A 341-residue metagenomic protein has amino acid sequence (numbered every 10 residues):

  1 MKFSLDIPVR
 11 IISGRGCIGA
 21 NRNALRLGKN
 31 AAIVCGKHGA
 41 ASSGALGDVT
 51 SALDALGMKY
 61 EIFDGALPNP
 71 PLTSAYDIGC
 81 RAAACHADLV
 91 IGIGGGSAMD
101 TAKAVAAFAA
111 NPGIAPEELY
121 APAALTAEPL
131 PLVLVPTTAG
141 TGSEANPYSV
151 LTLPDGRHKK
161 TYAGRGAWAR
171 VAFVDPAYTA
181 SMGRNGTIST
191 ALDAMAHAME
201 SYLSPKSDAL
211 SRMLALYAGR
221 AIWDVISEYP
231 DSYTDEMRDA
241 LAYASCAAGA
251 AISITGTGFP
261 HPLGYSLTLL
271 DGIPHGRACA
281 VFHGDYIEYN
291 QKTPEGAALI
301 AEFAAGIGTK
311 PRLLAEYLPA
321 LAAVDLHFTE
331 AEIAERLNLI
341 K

Functional and structural regions predicted by a protein language model:
M1-L89: ATP/NTP phosphate-donor binding region
I18-N21, A41-A45, L72, S97-A102 (+2 more regions): Short glycine/serine/threonine-rich phosphate/pyrophosphate-binding segments that cradle anionic phosphate groups
R22, T50, E61, Y76-G79 (+12 more regions): Predominant activation on well-ordered alpha-helical scaffold segments within soluble catalytic domains
T73-P176: Glycine/threonine-rich beta-strand-loop-alpha-helix active-site module that forms ligand/phosphate-binding
G140, C246-P274: Glycine-rich phosphate/pyrophosphate-binding beta-alpha loops
Y148-T255, E335: Carboxylate- and glycine-rich phosphate/diphosphate-binding segment that chelates Mg2+/Mn2+
L269-R336: Gly/Pro-rich interdomain helix-loop hinge
